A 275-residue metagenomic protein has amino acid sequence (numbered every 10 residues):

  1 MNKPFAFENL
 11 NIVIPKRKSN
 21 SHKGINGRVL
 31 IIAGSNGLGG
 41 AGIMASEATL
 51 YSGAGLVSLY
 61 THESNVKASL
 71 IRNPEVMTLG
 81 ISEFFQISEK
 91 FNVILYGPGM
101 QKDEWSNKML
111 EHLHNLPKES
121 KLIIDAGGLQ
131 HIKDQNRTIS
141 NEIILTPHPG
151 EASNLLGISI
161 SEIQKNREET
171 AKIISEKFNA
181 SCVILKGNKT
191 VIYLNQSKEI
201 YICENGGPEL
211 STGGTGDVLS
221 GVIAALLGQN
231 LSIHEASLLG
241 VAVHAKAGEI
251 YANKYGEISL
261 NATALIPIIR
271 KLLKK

Functional and structural regions predicted by a protein language model:
M1-K121, Q130-I144, S153-K275: Small-residue (G/A/S/T)-rich helix-start motifs and N-terminal tracts that mark the onset
